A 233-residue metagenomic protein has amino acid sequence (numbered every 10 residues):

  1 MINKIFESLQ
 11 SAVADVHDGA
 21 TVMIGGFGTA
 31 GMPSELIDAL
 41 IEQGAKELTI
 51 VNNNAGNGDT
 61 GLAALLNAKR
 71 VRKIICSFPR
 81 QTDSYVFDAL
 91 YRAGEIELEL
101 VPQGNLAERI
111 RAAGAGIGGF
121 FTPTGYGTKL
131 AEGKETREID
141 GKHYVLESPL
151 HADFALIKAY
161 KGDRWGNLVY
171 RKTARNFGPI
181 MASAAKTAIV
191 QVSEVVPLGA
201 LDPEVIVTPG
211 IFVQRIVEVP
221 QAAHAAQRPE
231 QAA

Functional and structural regions predicted by a protein language model:
M1-A233: Conserved alpha/beta enzyme-core scaffold
